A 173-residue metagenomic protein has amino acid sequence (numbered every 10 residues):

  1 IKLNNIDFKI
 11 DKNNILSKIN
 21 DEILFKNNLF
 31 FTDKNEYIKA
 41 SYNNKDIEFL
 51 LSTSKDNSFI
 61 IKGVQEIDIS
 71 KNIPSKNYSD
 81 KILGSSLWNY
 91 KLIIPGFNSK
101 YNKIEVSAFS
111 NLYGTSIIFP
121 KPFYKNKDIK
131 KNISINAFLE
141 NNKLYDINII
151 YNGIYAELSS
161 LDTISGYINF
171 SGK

Functional and structural regions predicted by a protein language model:
L3: Cationic-aromatic interfacial patches
D11-V106, S116-K173: Interface amphipathic segments
